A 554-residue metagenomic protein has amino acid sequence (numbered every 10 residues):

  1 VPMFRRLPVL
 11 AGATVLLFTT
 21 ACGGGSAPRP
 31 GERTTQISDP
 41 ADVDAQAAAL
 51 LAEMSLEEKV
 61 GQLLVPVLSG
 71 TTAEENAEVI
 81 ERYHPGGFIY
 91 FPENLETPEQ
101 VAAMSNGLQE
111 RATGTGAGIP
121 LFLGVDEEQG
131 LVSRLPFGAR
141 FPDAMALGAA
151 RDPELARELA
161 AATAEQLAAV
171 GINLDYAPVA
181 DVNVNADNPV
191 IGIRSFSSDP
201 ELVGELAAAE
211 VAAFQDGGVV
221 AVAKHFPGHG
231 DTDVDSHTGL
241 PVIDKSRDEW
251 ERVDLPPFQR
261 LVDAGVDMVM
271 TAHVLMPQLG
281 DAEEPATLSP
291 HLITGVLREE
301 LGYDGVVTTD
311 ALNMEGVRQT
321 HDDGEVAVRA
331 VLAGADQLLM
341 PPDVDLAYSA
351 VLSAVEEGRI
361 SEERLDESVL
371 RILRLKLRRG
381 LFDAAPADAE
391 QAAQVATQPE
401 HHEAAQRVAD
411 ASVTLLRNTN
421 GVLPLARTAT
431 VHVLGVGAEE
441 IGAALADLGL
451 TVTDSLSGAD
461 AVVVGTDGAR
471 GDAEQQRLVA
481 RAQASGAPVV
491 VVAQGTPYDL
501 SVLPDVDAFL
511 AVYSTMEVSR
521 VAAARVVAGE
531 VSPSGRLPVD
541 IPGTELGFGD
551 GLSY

Functional and structural regions predicted by a protein language model:
V1-A11: Bacterial N-terminal signal peptides that target proteins for export
F4-R5, L16, C22-Y83, E299-E300 (+1 more regions): Preference for extracellular/luminal or secreted protein segments
S55, E75, E96-A117, L131-S133 (+2 more regions): Second-shell residues forming the walls of enzyme active-site clefts
G61-L68, G86-Y90, L121-E127, L174-P178 (+6 more regions): Hydrophobic faces of well-ordered beta-strands that scaffold small-molecule active sites in alpha/beta enzyme cores
S69-T72, N94-T97, E127-V132, L174 (+9 more regions): Solvent-exposed loop/turn segments at secondary-structure junctions within structured extracellular/periplasmic domains
V79-P98, Y176, A186-D187, V262-E283 (+2 more regions): Short acidic, glycine-rich surface-loop motifs adjacent to enzyme active sites
L121-A160: Substrate-binding cleft of extracellular glycoside hydrolase catalytic domains
M145-I172, V179-V211, Q398, P504 (+1 more regions): A substrate-binding/cap region within the structured catalytic cores of diverse enzymes
